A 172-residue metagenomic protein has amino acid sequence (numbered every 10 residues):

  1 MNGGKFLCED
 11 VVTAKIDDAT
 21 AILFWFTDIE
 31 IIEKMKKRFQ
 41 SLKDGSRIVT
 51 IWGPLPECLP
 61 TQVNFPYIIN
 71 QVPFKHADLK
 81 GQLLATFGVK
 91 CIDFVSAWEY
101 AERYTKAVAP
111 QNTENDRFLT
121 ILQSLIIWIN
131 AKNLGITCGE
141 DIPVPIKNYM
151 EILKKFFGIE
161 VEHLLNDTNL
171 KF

Functional and structural regions predicted by a protein language model:
M1-T20: S-adenosyl-L-methionine
G4, V63-F65, D116: Short non-domain terminal segments
E9, F24-T27, T50-I51: Short His-Asn-centered micro-motif
I16-E33: Short SAM/SAH-binding signature in class I
E30-E99: C-terminal substrate-binding/active-site "lid" region of AdoMet-derived donor-dependent transferases
K37, S41, R103-K106, E151 (+2 more regions): Charged/polar, solvent-exposed surface patches and flexible loops
L83-K147: Charged/polar low-complexity intrinsically disordered segments, enriched in acidic residues
K132-F172: C-terminal non-catalytic accessory extensions
